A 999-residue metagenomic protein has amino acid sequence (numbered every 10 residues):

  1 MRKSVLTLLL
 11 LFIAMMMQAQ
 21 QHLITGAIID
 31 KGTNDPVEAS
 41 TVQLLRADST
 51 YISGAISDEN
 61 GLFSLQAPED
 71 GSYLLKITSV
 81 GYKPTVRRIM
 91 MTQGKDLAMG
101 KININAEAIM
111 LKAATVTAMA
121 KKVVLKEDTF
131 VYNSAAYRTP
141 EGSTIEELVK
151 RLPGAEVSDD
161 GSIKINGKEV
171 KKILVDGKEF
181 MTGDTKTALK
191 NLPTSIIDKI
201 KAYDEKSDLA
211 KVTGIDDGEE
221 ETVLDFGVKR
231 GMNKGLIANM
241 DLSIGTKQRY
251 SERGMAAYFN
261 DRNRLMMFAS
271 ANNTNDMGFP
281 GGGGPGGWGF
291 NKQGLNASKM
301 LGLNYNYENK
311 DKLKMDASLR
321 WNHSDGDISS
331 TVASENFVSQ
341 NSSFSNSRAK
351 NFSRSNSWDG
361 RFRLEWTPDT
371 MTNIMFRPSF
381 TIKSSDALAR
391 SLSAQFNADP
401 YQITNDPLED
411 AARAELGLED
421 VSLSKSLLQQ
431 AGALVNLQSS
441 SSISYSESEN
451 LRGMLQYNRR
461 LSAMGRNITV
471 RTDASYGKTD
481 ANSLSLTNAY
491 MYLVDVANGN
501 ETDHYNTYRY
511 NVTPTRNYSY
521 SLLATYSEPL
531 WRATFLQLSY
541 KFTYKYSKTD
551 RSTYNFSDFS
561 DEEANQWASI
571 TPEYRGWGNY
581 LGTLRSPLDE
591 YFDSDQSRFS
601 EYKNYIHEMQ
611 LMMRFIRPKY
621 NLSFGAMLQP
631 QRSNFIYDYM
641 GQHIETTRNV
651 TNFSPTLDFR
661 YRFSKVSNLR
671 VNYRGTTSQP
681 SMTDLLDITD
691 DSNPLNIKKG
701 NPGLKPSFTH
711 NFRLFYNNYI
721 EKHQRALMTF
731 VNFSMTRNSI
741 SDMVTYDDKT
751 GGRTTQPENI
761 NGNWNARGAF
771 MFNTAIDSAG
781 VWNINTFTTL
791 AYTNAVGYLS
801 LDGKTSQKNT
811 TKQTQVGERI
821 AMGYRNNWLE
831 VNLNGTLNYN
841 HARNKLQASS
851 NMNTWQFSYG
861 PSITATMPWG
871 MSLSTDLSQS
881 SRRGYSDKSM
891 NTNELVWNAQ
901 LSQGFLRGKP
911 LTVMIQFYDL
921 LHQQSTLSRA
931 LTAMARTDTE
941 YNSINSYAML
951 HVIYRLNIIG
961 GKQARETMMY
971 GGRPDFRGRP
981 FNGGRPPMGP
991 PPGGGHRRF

Functional and structural regions predicted by a protein language model:
Q20, N60-L62, K76, Y82-K83 (+18 more regions): Membrane-proximal, glycine/serine-rich, low-complexity loop/turn segments characteristic of large bacterial
H22-D30, G61, G100-I102: A short, amphipathic beta-strand motif
G32-R46, L125: Short, ordered, surface-exposed loop/turn motifs in non-cytosolic proteins
V37-E38, S64-S72: Short Pro-Gly-centered beta-turn/loop motif in secreted/extracellular proteins
L45-T50, S72-R88: A short, solvent-exposed loop/turn motif at the edges and junctions of modular extracellular/periplasmic domains
A47-L62: Short, acidic Ser/Thr/Gly-rich low-complexity loop/linker segments typical of extracellular and cell-surface proteins
P280, G289-L295, I328-N336, S343-S355 (+19 more regions): Extracellular/periplasm-exposed beta-strand and loop segments of Gram-negative cell-envelope proteins, dominated by
R320, D359-T367, M371-K383, A431-I636 (+3 more regions): Face-selective signature of the C-terminal outer-membrane beta-barrel domain
